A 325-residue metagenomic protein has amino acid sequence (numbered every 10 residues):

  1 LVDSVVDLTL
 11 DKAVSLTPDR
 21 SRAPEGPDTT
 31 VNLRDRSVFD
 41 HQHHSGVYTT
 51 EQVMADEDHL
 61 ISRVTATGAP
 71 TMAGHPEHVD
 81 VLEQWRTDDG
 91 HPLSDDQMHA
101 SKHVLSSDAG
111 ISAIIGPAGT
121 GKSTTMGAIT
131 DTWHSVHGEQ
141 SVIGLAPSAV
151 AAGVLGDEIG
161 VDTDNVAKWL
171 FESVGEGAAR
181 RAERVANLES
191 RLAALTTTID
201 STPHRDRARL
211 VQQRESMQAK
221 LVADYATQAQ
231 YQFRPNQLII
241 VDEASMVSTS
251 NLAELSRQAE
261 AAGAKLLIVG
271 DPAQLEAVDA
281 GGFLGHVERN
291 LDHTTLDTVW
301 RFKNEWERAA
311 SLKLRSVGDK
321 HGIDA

Functional and structural regions predicted by a protein language model:
L1-A325: Conserved ATP-binding/catalytic motifs of P-loop helicase motor domains
